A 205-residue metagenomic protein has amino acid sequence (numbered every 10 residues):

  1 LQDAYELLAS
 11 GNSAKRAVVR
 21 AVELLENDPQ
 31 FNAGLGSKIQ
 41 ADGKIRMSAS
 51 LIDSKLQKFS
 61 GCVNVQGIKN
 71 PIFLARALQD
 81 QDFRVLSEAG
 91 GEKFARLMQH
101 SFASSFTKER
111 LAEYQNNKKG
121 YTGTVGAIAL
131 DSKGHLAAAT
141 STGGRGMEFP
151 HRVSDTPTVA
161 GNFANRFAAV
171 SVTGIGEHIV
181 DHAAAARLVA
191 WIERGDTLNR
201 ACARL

Functional and structural regions predicted by a protein language model:
L1-L205: Alpha/propeptide regions of enzymes that mature by internal proteolysis
